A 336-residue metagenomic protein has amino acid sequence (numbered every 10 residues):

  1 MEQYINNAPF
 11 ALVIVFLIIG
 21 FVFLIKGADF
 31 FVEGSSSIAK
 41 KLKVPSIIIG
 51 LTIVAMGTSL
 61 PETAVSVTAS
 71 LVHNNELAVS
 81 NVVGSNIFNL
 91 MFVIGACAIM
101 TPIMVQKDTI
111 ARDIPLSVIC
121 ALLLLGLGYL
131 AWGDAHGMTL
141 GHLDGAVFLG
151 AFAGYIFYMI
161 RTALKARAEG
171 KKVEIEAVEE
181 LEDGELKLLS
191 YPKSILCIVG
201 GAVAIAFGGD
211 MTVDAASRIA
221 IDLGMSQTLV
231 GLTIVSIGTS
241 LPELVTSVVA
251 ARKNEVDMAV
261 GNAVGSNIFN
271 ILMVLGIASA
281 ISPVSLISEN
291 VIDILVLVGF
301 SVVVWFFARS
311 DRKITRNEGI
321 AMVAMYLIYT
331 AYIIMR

Functional and structural regions predicted by a protein language model:
M1-R336: Hydrophobic alpha-helical segments, chiefly the membrane-spanning helices and signal/signal-anchor peptides
